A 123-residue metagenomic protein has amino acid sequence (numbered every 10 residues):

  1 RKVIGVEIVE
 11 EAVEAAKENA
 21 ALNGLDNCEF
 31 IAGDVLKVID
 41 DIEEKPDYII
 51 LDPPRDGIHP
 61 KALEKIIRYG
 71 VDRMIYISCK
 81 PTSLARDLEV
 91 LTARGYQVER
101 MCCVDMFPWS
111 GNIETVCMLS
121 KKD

Functional and structural regions predicted by a protein language model:
R1-D123: Rossmann-like S-adenosyl-L-methionine
